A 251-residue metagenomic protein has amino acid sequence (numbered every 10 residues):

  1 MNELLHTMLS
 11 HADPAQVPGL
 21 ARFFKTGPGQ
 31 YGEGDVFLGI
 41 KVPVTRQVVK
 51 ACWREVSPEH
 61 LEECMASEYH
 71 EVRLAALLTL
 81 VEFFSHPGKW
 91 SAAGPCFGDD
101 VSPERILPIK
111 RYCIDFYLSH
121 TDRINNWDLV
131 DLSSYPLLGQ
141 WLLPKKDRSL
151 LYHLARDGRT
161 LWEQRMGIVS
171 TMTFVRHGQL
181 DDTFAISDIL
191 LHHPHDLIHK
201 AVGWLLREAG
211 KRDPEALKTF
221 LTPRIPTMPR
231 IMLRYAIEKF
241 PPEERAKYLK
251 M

Functional and structural regions predicted by a protein language model:
M1-M251: Alpha-helical scaffold domains
